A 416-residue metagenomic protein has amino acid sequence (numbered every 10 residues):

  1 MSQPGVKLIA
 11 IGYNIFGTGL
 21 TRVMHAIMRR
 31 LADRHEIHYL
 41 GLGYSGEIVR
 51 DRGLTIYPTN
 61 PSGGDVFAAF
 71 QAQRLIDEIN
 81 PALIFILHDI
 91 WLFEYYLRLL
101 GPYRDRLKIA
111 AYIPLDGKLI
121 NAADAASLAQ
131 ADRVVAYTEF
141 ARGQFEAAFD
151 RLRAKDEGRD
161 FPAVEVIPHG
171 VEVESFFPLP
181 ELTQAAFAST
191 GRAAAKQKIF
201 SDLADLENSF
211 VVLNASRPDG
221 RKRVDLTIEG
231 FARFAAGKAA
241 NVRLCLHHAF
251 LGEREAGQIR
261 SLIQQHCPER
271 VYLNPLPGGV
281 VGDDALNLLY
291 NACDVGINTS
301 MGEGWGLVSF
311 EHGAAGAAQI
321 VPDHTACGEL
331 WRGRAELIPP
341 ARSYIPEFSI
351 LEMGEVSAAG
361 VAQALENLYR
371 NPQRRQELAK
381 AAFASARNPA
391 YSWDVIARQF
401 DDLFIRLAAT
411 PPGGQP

Functional and structural regions predicted by a protein language model:
I9, D205-K222, I228-F231, L244-L246: Conserved donor-binding/catalytic core segment of Leloir-type glycosyltransferases
Y13-G17, A26-F70, R74, V164 (+1 more regions): N-terminal strand-loop element at the rim of the active site of nucleotide-sugar-dependent glycosyltransferases
Q73-F93, K108-A110: Short N-terminal targeting/anchoring amphipathic segment
F140, G170: Carbohydrate-associated surface elements
A256-L288: Nucleotide-activated donor-binding/catalytic signature segment of Leloir-type glycosyltransferases, i.e., the conserved
M301: Aromatic "clamp/platform" in nucleotide-sugar-dependent glycosyltransferases that forms part of the donor/acceptor
G328-N367: Change "using UDP/GDP/dTDP sugars" to "using nucleotide sugars
V356, G360, R370-D402: A charged, aromatic-enriched C-terminal amphipathic alpha-helix characteristic of glycosyltransferases across folds
